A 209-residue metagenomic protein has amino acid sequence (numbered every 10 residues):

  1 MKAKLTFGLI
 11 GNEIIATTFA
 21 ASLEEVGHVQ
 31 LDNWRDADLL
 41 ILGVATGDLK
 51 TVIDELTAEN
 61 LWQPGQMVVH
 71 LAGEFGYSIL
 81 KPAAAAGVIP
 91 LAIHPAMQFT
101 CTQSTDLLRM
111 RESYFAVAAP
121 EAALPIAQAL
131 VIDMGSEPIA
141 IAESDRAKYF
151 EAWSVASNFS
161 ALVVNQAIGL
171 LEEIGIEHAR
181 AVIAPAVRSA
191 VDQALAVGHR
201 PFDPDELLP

Functional and structural regions predicted by a protein language model:
M1-D36: NAD(P)+-binding Rossmann beta1-loop-alpha1 motif at the extreme N-terminus of oxidoreductases
K2-T6, R180-P209: NAD(P)-dependent Rossmann-like dehydrogenase/reductase catalytic/cofactor-binding core
A3-L5, Q66, S113: Nucleotide donor/acceptor-binding cores
T6, G27-V29, M67, I89 (+1 more regions): Conserved beta-strand segments of alpha/beta enzyme cores
F7-L9, L42, V117: Hydrophobic Val/Ile/Leu positions in short beta-strands of Rossmann-like dinucleotide-binding domains
E13-I15, G73-G76, E121-A122: Short, polar loop motifs at secondary-structure junctions
F19-A21, T105-L195: Internal alpha-helical scaffold of NAD(P)-dependent oxidoreductase catalytic cores
A20-A21, W34-S104: Rossmann-like NAD(P)(H) cofactor-binding subdomain of soluble oxidoreductases
